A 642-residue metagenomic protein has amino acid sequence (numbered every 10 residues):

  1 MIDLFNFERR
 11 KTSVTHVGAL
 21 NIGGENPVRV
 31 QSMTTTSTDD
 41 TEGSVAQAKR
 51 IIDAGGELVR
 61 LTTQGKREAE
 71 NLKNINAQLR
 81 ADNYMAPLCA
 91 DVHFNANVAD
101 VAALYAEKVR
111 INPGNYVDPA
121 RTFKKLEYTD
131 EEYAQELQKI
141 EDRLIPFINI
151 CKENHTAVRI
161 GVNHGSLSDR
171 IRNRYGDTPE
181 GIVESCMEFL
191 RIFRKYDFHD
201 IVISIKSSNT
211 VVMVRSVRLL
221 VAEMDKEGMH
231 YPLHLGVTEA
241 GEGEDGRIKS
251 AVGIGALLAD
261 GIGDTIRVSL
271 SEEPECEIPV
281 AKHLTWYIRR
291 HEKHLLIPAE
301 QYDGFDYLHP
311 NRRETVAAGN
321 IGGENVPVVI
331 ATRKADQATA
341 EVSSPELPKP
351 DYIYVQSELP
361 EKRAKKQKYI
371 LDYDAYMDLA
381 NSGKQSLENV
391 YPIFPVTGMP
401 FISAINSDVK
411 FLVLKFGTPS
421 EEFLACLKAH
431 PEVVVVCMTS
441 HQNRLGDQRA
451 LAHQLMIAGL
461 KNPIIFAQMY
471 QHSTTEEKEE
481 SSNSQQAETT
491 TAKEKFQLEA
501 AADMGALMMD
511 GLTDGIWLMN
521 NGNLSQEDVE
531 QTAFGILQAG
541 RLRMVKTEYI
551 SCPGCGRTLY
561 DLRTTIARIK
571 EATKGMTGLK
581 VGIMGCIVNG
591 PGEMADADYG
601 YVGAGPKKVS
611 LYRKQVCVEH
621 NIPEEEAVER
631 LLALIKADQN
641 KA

Functional and structural regions predicted by a protein language model:
M1-S32, I148-N154, R290-T339, A567 (+1 more regions): N-terminal amphipathic alpha-helix/helix-capping segment at the start of soluble metabolic enzymes
D3-L4, G56-E188, G319, V329-G446: Active-site beta->alpha loop and helix N-cap motifs at the rims of alpha/beta catalytic domains
V30, D91, I160, I203 (+5 more regions): Conserved, mostly hydrophobic/aromatic
D39-R50, F94-A99, S250-I254, Q337-E346 (+1 more regions): Short, acidic/polar
E57-R60, A106-T122, A259-E275, I353 (+2 more regions): Glycine-rich phosphate-binding active-site loops on the catalytic face of alpha/beta enzymes
E127-L144, I148-N149, I171-I321, N406-M576 (+1 more regions): Catalytic alpha/beta core domains of metabolic enzymes, predominantly
G322-L347, D561-G605: C-terminal accessory/binding modules appended to enzymatic or scaffolding proteins
P606-V609, C617-N640: Beta-strand/loop-dominated core regions that host nucleotide or nucleotide-derived cofactor-binding catalytic loops
